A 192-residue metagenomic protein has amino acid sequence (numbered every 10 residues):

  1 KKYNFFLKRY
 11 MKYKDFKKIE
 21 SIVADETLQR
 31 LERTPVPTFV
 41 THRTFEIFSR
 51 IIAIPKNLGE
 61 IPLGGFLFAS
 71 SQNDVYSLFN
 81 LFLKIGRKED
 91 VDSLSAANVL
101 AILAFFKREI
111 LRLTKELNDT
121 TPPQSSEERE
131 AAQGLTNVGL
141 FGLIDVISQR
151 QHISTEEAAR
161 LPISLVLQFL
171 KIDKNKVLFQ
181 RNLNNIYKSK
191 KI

Functional and structural regions predicted by a protein language model:
K1-I192: An amphipathic, hydrophobic-aromatic interaction surface with interspersed Lys/Arg that forms lipid/phosphate-bearing
